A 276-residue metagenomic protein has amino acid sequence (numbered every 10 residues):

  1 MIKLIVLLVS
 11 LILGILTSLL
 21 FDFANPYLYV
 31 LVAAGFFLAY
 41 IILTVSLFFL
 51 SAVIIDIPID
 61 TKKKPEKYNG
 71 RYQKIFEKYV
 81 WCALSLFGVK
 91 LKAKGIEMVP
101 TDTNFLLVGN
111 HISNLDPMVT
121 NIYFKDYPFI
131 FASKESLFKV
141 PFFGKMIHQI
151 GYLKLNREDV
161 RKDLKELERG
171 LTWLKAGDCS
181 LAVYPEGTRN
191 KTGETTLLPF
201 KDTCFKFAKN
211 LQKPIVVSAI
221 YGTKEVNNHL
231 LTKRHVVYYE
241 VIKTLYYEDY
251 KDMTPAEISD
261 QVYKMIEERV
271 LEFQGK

Functional and structural regions predicted by a protein language model:
I2-T17, F21, N25-N104: Membrane-anchoring hydrophobic helices of lipid-metabolizing enzymes
I55-K78, S85-L86, T101-V160: Catalytic core of membrane glycerolipid acyltransferases/transacylases, capturing the structured, soluble-facing
Y79, L91-G95, P117-M118, L167-G170 (+2 more regions): A generic local structural motif
A93, L153-N156, Y247: Short acidic-hydrophobic, aromatic-tinged amphipathic segments that line or gate anion-handling sites
G95, G109-N110, S133-K134, Y184-P185 (+1 more regions): A secondary-structure boundary/capping signal
L164-K276: Non-catalytic C-terminal accessory region of glycerolipid acyltransferases and related lyso-lipid remodeling enzymes
